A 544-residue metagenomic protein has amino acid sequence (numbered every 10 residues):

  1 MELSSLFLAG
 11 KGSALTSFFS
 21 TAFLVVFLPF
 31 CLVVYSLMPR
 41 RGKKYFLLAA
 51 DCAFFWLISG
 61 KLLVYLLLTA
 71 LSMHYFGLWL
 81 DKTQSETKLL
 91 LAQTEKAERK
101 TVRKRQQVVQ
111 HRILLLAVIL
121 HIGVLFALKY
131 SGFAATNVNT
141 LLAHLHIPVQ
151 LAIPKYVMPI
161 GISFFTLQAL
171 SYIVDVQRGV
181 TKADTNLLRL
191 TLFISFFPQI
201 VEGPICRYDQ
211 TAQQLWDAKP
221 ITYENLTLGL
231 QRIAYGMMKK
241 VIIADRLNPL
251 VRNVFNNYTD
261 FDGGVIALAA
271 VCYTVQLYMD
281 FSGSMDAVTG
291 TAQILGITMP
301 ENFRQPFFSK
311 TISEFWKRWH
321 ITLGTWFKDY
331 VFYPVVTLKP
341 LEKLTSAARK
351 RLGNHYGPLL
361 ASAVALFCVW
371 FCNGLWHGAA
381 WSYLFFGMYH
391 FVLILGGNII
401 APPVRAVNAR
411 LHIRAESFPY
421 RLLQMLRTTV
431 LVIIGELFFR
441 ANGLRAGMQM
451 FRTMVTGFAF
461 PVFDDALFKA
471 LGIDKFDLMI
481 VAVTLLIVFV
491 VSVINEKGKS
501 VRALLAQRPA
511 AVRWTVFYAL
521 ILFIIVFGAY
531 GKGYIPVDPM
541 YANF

Functional and structural regions predicted by a protein language model:
E2-N543: Membrane-embedded transmembrane alpha-helical bundles that form the catalytic cores of multi-pass lipid-modifying
